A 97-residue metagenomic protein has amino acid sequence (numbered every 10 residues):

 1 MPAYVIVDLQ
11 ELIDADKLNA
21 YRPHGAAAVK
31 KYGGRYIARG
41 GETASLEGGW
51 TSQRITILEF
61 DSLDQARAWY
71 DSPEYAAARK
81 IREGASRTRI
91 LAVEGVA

Functional and structural regions predicted by a protein language model:
M1-A97: Conserved, structured core segments of small domains
